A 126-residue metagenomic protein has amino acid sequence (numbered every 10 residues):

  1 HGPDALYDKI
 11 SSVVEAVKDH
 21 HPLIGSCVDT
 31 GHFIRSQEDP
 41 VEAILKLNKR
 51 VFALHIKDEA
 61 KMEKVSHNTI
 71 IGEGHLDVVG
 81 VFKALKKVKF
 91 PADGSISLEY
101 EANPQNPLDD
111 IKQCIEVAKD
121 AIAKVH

Functional and structural regions predicted by a protein language model:
H1-L6: Hydrophobic, well-structured mid-protein blocks that either form specific transmembrane helices
Y7-V28, H32-H126: Histidine-acidic metal/acid-base catalytic patches
